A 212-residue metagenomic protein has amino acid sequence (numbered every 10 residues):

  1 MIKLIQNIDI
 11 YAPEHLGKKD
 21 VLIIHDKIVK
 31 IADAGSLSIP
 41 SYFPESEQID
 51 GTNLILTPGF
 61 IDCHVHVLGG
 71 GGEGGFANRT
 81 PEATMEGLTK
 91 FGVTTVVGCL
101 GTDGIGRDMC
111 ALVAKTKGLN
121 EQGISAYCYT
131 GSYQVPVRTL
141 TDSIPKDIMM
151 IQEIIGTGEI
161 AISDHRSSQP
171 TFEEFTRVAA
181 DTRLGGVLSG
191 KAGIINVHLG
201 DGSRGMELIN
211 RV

Functional and structural regions predicted by a protein language model:
I2-K3, I10-T57: Histidine-rich, glycine-flanked metal-binding segment
I5, E47-I49, I61, V97 (+2 more regions): Hydrophobic/aromatic beta-strand patches that form the interior of the parallel beta-sheet core in alpha/beta enzyme
I8, D26, N53, H64 (+3 more regions): Divalent metal-coordination and catalytic microenvironments
G51-A114: Metal-associated gating/positioning segment near the N- to mid-region
G118-V212: Metal-coordinating catalytic core of metallo-dependent amide/deamination hydrolases
